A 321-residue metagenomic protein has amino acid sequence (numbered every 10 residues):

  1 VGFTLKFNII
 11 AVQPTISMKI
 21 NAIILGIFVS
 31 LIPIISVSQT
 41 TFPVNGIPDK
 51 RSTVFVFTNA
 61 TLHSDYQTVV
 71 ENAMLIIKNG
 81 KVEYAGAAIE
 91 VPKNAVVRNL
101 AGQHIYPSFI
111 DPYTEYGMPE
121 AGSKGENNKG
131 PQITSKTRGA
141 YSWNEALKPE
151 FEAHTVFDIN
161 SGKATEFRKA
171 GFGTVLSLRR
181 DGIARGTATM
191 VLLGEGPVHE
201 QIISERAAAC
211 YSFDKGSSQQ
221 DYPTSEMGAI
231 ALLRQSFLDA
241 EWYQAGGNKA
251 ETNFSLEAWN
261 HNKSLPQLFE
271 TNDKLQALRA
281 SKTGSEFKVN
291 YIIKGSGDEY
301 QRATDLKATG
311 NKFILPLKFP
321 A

Functional and structural regions predicted by a protein language model:
V1-V44: Bacterial Sec-dependent N-terminal signal peptides
T40, I47-D49, L62, Y66-S108: Histidine-rich, glycine-flanked metal-binding segment
T53-F55, V91-H154, K169: Replace "His-x-His-based motif
I110, L268, I292-K294, I314: Structural detector of well-ordered beta-strand residues that form the stable sheet scaffold of enzyme domains
N160-Y291: Polyanionic/metal-chelating signatures
G284-N290, K307-I314: Glycine-enriched alpha-helix->loop->beta-strand junction motifs that scaffold or abut catalytic
G295-D298, L317-A321: Short, acidic/turn-prone active-site loops that include or flank metal/cofactor- and phosphate-binding residues
D298-A308: Active-site-adjacent beta->alpha loops and helix N-cap segments on the catalytic face of soluble alpha/beta enzymes
